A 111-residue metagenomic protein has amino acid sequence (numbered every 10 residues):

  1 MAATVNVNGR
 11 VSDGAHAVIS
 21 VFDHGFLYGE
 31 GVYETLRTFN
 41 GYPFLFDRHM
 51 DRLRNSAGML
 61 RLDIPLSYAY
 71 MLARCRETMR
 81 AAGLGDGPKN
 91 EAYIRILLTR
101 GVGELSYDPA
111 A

Functional and structural regions predicted by a protein language model:
M1-A111: Conserved alpha/beta cores of soluble small-molecule-handling proteins
